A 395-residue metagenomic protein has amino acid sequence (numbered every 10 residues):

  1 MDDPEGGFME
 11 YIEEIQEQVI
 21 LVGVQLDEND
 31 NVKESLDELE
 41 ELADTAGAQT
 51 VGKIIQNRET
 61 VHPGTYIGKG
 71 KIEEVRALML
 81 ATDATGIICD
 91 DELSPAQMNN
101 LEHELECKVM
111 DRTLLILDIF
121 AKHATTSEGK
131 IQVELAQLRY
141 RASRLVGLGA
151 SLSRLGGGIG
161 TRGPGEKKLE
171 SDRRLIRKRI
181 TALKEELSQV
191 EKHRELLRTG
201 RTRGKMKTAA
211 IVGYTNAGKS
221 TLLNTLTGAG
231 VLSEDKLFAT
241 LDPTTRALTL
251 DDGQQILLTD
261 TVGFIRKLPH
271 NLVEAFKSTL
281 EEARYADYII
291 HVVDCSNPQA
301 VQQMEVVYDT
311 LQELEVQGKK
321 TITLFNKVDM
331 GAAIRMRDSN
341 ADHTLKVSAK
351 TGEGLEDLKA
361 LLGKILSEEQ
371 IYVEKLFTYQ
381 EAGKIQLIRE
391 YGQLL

Functional and structural regions predicted by a protein language model:
M1-I116: N-terminal accessory targeting/assembly segments
M1-L21, V146-A217, L223, P298 (+1 more regions): C-terminal-of-GTPase-core extension/linker across diverse P-loop GTPases
F8-E10, E34-D37, T60-R76, D242-P243 (+2 more regions): Switch II of P-loop NTPase G domains
L26-D30, T60-T65, H123-S127, K167-K168 (+4 more regions): Flexible beta-alpha connector loops of hexameric P-loop NTPases
L36, E40-L42, R76-A77, L93-E106 (+2 more regions): Conserved C-terminal guanine-recognition region of P-loop GTPase G domains, centered on the G4
Q49-G52, Q56-H62, A239-K267: Switch I (G2) and immediately adjacent beta-strands of P-loop GTPase domains
L114-V133: Short alpha-helix plus adjacent loop in nuclease-associated cores
R194, R201-K207, L226-Q255, H270-A275 (+2 more regions): Switch I (effector-binding) loop of TRAFAC-class P-loop GTPase G-domains
